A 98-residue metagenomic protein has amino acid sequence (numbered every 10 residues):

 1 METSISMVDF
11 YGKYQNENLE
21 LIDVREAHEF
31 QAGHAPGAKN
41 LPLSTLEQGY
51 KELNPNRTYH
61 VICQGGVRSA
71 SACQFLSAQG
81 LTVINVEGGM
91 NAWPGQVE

Functional and structural regions predicted by a protein language model:
M1-L19, A27-T58, V67-E98: Rhodanese-like catalytic fold shared by cysteine-dependent sulfurtransferases and DSP/PTP-type phosphatases
D23: Phosphate-rich cofactor/ligand-interacting catalytic cores and adjacent structured alpha/beta frameworks
I62: Short, surface-exposed ligand- or partner-binding patches at beta-edge/loop junctions that are enriched in aromatics
